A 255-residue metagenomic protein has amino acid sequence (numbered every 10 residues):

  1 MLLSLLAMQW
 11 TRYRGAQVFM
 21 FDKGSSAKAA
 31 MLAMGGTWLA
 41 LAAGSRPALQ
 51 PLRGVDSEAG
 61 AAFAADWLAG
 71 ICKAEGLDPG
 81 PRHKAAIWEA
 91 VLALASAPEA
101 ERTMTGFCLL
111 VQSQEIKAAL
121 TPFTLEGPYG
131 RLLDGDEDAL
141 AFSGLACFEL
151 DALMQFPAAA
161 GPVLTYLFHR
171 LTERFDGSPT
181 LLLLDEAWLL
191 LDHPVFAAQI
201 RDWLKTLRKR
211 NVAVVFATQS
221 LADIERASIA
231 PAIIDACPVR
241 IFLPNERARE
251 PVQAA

Functional and structural regions predicted by a protein language model:
M1-L41: Glycine-rich phosphate-binding loop of nucleotide-binding enzymes
S4, K23-G24, R226-A230, V252-A255: Short beta-alpha junctions and helix-cap segments that line functional grooves
R14, K28-T37, A43-V212, F216 (+1 more regions): P-loop NTPase motor domains
G24, A217-L221, P244-R247: A short beta-strand-to-loop transition that corresponds to the Sensor-1 phosphate-sensing loop of AAA+ P-loop ATPases
G35-A40, S228-L243: A short helix-turn-beta junction within AAA+ P-loop NTPase domains corresponding to the substrate/partner-engaging
S45-R53, A236, R247-A255: Conserved AAA+ ATPase core "coupling" helix
P98, D223-E225, D235, V239 (+1 more regions): Replace "adjacent to P-loop NTPase cores in ATP/GTP-dependent enzymes" with "adjacent to NTP-binding cores
